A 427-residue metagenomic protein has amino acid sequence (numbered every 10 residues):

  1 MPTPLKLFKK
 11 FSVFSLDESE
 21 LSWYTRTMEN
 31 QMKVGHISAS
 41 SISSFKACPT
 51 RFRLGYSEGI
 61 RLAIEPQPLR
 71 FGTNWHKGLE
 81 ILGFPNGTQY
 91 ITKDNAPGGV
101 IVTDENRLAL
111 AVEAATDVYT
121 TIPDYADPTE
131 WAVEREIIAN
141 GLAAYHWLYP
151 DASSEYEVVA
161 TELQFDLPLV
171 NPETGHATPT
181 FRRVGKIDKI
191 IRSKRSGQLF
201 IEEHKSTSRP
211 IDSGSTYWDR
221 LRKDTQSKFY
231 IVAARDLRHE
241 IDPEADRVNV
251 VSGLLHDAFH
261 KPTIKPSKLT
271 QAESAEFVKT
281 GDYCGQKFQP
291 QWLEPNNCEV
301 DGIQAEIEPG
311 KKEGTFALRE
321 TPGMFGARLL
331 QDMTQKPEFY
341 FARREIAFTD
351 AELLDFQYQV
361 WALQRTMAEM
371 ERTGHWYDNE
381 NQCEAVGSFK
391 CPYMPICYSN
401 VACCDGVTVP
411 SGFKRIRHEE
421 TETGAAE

Functional and structural regions predicted by a protein language model:
P2-P68, A426-E427: C-terminal, charged and often intrinsically disordered regions of DNA end-processing helicases and nucleases
S15-Y24, G78-Q164, P168-V170: A non-catalytic, helix-rich entry segment at domain boundaries
I37, R70-N74, V133, I137 (+4 more regions): Generic recognition of stable, solvent-exposed alpha-helical segments in well-folded globular domains
I42-T88, R135, A139, E162 (+1 more regions): Nuclease catalytic cores
C48, G281-R328, V360-G424: Cysteine-cluster motifs in flexible loop/terminal segments that predominantly coordinate metals
C48-G55, G197-T207, Q364-A368: Active-site-adjacent bridging/hinge elements
P85-K93, D151-S154, L237-N249, M367-C383: Surface-exposed helix-capping loop/turn segments at secondary-structure junctions
V158, L163-W361: Mg2+/Mn2+-dependent nuclease catalytic core
